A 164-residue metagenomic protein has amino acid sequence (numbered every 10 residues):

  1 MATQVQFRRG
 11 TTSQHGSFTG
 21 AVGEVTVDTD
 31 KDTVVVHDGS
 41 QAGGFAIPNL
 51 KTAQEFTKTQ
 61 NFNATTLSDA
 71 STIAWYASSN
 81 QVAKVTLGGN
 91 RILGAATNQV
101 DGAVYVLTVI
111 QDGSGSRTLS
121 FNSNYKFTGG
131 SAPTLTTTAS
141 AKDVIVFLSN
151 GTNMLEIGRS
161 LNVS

Functional and structural regions predicted by a protein language model:
M1-G10, T52-K126, A141, V146-S164: Exposed extracellular interaction/assembly regions and N-terminal maturation sites
M1-V25, K31, A42-P48, G88-L93 (+1 more regions): Extracellular/surface-exposed low-complexity repeats and stalk/linker segments enriched in Gly/Pro and small polar
V22-H37, S140-S149: Extracellular disulfide-bonded cysteine-rich modules/repeats
D28, H37-G39, A96, I110: Acidic/polar N-terminal loop/beta-strand segments that form early-domain functional surfaces
L135-A139: Short proline/glycine- and polar residue-rich coil/turn motifs
